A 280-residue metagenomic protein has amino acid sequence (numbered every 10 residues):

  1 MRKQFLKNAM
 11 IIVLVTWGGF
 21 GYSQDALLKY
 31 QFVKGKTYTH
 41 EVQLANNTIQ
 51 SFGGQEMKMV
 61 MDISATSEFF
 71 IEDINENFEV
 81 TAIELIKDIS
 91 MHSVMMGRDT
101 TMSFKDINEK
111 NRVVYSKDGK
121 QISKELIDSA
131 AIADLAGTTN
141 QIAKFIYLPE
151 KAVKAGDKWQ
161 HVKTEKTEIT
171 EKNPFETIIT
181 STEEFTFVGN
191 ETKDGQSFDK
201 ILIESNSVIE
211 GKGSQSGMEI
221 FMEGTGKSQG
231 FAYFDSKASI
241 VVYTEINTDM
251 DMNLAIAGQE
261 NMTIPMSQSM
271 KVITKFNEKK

Functional and structural regions predicted by a protein language model:
M1-L28: Bacterial Sec-dependent N-terminal signal peptides
Q24-K280: Signature of exported/secreted
